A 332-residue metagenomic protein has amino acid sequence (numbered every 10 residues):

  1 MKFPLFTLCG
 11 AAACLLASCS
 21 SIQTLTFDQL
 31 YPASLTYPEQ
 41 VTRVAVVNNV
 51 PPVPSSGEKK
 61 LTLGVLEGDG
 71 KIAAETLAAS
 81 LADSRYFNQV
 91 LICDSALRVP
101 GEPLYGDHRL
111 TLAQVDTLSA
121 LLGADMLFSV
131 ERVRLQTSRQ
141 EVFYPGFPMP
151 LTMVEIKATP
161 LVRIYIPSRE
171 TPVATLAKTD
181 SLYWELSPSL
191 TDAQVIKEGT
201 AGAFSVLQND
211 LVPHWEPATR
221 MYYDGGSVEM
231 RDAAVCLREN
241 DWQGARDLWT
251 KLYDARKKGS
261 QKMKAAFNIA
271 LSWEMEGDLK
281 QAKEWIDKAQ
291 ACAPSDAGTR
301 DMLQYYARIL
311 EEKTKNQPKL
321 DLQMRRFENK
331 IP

Functional and structural regions predicted by a protein language model:
M1-L8: Bacterial N-terminal signal peptides that target proteins for export
F6, A45-V53, L176-D180: Short, compositionally biased low-complexity segments
L15-S18: C-terminal motif of bacterial Sec signal peptides marking the signal peptidase cleavage site
S20-V41, R163-A265, I269, W273-Q281 (+1 more regions): C-terminal/domain-edge helix-coil "capping" segments
Q40, V46-S129, R169, A297-D301 (+1 more regions): N-terminal segment of the mature soluble domain
A74-A82, Y86-G225: Long, contiguous interaction/recruitment modules in multidomain scaffold/adaptor proteins
